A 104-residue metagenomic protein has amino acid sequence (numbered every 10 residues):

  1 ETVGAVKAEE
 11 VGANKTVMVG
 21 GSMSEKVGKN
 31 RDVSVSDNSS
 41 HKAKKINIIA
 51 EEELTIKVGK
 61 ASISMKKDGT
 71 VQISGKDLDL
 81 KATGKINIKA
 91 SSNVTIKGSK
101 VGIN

Functional and structural regions predicted by a protein language model:
E1-N104: Right-handed beta-helix
